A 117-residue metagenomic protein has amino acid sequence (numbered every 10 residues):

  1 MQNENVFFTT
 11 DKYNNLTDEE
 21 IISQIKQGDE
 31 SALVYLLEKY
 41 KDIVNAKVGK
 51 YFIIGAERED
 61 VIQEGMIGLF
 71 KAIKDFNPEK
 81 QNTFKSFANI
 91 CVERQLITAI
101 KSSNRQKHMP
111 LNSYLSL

Functional and structural regions predicted by a protein language model:
M1-D60, M66: Extreme N-terminal regulatory/targeting segments of RNA polymerase sigma factors
Q2-D18, I97-L117: Inter-domain helical "communication" segments and dimerization helices that couple sensory or membrane-embedded modules
S23, S31, S86, S102-S103 (+1 more regions): Generic serine detector
L33, F70-I73: Basic, gly/Ser/Thr/Pro-rich low-complexity segments located predominantly at protein N termini
L36, Y40, E59, Q63 (+4 more regions): Residue-level detector of alpha-helical recognition elements and their boundaries
D42, A46, D60-K71, N82-R94: Structural recognition of an alpha-helix C-terminal capping motif at a helix-to-coil junction
Y51-A56, A72-F87, C91, A99-K107 (+1 more regions): Short alpha-helix-to-loop micro-motif enriched in aromatics/charged/Gly
